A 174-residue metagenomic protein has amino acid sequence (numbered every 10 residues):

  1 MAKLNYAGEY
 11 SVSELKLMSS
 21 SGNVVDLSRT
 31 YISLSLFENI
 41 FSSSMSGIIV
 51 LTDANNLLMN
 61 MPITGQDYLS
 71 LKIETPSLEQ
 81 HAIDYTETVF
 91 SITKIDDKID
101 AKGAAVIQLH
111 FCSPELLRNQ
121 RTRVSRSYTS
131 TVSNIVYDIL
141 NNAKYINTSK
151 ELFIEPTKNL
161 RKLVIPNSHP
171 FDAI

Functional and structural regions predicted by a protein language model:
M1-R121: Assembly/oligomerization scaffold segments
A101-I174: Charged- and aromatic-enriched interaction segments used to assemble and dock large macromolecular complexes
